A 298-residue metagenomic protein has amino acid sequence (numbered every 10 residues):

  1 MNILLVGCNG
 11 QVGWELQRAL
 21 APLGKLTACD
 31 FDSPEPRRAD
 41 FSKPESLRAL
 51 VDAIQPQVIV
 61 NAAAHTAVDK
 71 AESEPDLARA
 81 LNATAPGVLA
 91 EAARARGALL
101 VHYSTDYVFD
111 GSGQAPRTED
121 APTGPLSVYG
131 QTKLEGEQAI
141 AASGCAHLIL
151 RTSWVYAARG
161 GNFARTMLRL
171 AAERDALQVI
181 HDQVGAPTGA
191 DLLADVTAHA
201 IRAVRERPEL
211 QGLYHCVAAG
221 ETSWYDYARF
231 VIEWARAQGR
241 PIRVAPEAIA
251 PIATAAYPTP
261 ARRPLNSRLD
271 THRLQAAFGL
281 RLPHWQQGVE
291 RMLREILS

Functional and structural regions predicted by a protein language model:
M1-P22: N-terminal Rossmann NAD(P)H-binding glycine-rich loop of SDR-like oxidoreductase domains
D30-E45: Rossmann-fold cofactor-recognition segment
F41-L81: NAD(P)H-binding glycine-rich loop region in Rossmannoid oxidoreductase-like domains and their noncatalytic homologs
I59, S73-V101: NAD(P)-cofactor binding segment of oxidoreductase domains
A80, A85-V88, V108-L150, W154-V155: Catalytic helix-loop patch of NAD(P)-dependent Rossmann-fold dehydrogenases
A141-H199: NAD(P)-dependent short-chain dehydrogenase/reductase
V196-T197, A203-P258: Mid/C-terminal beta-alpha module of Rossmann-like enzyme folds, strongest in SDR-family dehydrogenases/epimerases
H284-S298: Amphipathic terminal alpha-helices
